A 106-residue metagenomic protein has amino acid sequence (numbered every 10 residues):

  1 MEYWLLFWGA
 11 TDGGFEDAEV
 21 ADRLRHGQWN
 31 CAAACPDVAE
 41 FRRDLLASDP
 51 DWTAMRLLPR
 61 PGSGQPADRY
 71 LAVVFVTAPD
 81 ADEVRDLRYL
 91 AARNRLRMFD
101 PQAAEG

Functional and structural regions predicted by a protein language model:
M1-G106: Acidic (Asp/Glu-rich) sequence patches and key acidic residues that form negatively charged surfaces used
